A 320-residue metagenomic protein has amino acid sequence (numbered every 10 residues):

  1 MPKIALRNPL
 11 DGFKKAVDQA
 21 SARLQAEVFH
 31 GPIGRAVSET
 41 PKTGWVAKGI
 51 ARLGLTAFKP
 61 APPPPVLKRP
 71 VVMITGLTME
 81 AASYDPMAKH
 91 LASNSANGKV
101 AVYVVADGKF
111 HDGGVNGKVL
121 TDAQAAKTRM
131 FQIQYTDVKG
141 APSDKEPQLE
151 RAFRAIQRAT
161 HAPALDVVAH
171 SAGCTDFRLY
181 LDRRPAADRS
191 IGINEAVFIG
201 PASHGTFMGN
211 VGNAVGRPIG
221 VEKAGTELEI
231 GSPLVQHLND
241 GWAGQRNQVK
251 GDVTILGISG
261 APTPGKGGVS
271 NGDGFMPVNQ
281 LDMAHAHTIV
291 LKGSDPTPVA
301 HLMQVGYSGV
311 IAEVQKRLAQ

Functional and structural regions predicted by a protein language model:
M1-K15: Short, compositionally biased, intrinsically disordered N-terminal export/targeting signals, typified by the non-Sec
G12, L24-Q320: Lipid deacylating catalytic domains
